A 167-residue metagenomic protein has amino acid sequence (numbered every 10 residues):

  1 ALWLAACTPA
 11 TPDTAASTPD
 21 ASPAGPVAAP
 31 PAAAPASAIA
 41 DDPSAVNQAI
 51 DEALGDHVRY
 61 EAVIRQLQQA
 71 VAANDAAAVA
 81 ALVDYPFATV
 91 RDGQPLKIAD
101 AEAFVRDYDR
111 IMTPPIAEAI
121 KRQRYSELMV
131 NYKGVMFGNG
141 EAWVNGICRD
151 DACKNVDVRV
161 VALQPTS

Functional and structural regions predicted by a protein language model:
C7-A10: Bacterial signal peptide processing site
P12, P35-Q69, A80-S167: C-terminal-biased regions
D13-S37: Juxtamembrane proline-rich low-complexity "stalk" or linker regions positioned immediately after a signal peptide
A72-A73: Charged, alpha-helical scaffolding/interaction elements associated with membrane systems
